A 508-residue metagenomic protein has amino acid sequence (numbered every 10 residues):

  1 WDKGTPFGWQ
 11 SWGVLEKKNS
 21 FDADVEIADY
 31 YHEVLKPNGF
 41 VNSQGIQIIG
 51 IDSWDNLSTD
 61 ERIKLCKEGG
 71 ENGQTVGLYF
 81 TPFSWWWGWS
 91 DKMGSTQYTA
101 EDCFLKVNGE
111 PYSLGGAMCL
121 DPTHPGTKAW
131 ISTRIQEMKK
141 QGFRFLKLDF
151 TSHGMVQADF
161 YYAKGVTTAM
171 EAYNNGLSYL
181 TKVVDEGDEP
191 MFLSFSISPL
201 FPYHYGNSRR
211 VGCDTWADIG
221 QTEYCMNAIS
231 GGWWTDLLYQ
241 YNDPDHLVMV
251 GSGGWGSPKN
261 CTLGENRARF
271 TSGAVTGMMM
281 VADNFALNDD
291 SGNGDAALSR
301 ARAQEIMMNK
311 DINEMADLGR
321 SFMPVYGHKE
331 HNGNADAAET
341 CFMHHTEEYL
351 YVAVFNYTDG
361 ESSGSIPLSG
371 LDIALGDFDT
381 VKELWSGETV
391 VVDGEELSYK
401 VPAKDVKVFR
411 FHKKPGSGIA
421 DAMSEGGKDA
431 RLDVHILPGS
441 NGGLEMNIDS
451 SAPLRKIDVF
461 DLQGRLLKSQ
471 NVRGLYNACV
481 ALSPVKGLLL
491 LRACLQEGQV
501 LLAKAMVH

Functional and structural regions predicted by a protein language model:
F7-A23, G50-S58, S113-A129, V156-A172: The substrate-binding groove and active-site-proximal loops of carbohydrate-active enzymes, especially glycoside
A23-W54, Q141-G142: Catalytic domains of carbohydrate-active enzymes, especially glycoside hydrolases
G45-S53, I131-F160: Active-site groove signature of glycoside hydrolases
L78, P82-Q141: Active-site-adjacent "subsite" loops/lids of carbohydrate-active enzymes
Y98-A117, D121-T123, S178, K182-S291: Glycan-recognition surfaces
G273-T276, V281, E330-I373, K404 (+3 more regions): Carbohydrate-binding surface patches
V392-G418, L489: C-terminal beta-strand-rich structural cap/linker in extracellular carbohydrate-active enzymes
M423-H508: C-terminal outer-membrane/trafficking sorting elements
